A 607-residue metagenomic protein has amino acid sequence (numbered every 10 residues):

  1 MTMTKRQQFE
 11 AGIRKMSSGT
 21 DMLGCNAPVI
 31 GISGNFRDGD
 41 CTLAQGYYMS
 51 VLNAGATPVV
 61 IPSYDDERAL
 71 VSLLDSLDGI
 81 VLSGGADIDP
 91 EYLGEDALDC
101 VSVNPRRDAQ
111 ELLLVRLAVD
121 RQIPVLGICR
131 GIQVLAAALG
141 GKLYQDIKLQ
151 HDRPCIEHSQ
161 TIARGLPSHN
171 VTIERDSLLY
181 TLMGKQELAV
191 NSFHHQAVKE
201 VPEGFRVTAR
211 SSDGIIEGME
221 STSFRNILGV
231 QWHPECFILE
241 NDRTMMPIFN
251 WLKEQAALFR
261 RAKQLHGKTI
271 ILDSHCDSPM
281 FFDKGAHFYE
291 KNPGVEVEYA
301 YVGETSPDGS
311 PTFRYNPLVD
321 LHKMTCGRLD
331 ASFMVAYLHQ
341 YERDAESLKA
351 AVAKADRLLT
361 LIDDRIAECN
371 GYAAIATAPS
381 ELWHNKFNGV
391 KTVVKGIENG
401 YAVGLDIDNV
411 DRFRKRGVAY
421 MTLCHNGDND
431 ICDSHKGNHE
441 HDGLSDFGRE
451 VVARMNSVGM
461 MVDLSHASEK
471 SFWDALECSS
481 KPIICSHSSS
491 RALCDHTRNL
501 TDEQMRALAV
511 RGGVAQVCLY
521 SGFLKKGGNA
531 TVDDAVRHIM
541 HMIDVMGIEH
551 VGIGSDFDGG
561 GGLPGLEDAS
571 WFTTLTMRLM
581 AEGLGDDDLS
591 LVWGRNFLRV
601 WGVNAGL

Functional and structural regions predicted by a protein language model:
M1-I128, A137, Y144, K148-L182 (+5 more regions): N-terminal beta1-alpha1 cap of cysteine-dependent amidohydrolase-like domains
P28-V29, T57, P124, K142 (+8 more regions): Proline-centered loop/turn at the N-terminus of a beta-strand
S192-A197, V230-P234, I271-S278, A467 (+1 more regions): Histidine-centered catalytic micro-motifs
I215-T222, L228, L321-H322, E381: Short, surface-exposed beta-strand/loop micro-motifs that present aromatic residues
F224, R328-L329, V418-Y420, S457-M460 (+2 more regions): Glycine-enriched alpha-helix->loop->beta-strand junction motifs that scaffold or abut catalytic
R261-E440, D495-Q516, Y520-I553, F557-L607: N-terminal hydrophobic targeting/anchoring segments and the immediately downstream early-domain regions of hydrolases
H441-N456, A475-C485: Alpha-helix-loop-beta-strand connector modules within alpha/beta enzyme cores
M460-A467: Catalytic beta/alpha-barrel core
